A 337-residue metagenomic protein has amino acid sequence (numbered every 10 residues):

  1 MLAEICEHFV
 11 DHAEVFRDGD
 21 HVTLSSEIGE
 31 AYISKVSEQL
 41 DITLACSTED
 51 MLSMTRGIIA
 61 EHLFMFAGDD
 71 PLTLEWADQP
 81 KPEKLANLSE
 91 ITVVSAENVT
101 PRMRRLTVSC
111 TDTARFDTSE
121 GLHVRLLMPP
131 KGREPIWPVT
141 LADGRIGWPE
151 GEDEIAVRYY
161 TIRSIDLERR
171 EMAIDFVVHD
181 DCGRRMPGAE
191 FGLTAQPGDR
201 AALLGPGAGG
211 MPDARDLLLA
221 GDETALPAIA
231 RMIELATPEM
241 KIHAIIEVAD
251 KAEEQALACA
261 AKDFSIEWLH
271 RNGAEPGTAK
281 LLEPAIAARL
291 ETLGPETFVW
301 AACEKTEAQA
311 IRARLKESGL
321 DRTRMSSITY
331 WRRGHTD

Functional and structural regions predicted by a protein language model:
M1-D337: Extended, composition-driven regions rather than compact fold-specific motifs
